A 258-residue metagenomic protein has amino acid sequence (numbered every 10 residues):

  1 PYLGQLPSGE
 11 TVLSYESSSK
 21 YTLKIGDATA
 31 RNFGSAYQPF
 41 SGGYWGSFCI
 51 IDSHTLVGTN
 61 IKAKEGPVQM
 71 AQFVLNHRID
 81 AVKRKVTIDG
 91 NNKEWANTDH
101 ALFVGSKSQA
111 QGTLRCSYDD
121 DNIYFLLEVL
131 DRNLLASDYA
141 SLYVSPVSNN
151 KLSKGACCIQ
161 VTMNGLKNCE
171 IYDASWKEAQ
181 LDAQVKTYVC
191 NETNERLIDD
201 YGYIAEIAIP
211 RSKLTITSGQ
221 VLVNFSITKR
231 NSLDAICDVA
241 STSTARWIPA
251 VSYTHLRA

Functional and structural regions predicted by a protein language model:
L3, L13-S14: Hydrophobic strand positions within the blades of repeat-based beta-sheet folds
L3-P7, F48-I51: Structural signature of eukaryotic scaffold interfaces centered on beta-propeller domains
G9-L13, H54-G58: Entry beta-strands of beta-propeller and related beta-repeat scaffolds
S18-I25, K64-Q72: Structural motif
N32-C49: Conserved blade-ending motifs and adjacent loop-strand segments that build the rim/top face of beta-propeller domains
W45, G66, A71-N91, T98 (+2 more regions): Acidic/polar low-complexity flexible segments
G90, N122-V129, A205-I209: Short, well-ordered beta-strand segments enriched in hydrophobic/aromatic residues
K154-D200: Glycine-aromatic-enriched beta-strand/loop faces of beta-sandwich-type recognition domains, especially lectin-like
